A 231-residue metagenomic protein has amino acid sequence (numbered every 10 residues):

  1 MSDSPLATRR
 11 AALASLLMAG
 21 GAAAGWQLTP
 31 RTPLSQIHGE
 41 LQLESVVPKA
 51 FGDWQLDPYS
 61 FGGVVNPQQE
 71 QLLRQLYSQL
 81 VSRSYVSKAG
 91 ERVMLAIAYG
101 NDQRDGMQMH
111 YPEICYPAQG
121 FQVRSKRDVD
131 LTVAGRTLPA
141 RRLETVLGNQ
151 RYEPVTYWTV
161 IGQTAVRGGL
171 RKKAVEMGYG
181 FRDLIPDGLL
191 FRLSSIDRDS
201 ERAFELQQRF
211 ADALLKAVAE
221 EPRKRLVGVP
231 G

Functional and structural regions predicted by a protein language model:
M1-L6, A19: Secretory targeting signals
A7-L16: N-terminal export leaders
A22-S35: Membrane-interface motif at the C-terminal end of an N-terminal transmembrane signal
T32-V46: Alpha-helical transmembrane signal-anchor/signal-peptide segments
S45-S60: Amphipathic alpha-helical segments
P58, G62-Y179: Short, solvent-exposed recognition patches
R182-P186: Accessory, solvent-exposed terminal regions and/or long lumenal/extracellular loops of proteins
G188-G231: Surface-exposed amphipathic alpha-helical segments
